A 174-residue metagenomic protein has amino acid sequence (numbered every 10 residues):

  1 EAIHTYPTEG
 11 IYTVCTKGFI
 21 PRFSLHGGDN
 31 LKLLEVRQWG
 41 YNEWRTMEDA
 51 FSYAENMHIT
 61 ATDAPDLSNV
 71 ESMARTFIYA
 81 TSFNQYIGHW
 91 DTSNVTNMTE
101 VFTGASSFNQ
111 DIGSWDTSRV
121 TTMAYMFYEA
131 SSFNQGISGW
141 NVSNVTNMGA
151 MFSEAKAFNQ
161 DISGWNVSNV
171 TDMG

Functional and structural regions predicted by a protein language model:
E1-G174: Negatively charged
